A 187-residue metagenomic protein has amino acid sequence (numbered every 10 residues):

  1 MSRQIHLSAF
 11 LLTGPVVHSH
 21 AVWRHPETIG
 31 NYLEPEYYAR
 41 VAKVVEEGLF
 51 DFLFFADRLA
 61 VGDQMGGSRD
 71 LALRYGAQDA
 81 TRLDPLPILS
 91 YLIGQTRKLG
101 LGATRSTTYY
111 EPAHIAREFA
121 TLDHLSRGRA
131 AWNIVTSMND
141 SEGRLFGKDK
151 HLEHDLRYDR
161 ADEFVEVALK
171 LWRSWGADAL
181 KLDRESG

Functional and structural regions predicted by a protein language model:
M1-Q95: N-terminal beta1-alpha1-beta2 module of alpha/beta enzyme domains
I5-A9, L53-F55, L99-R105, G128-I134: Hydrophobic faces of well-ordered beta-strands that scaffold small-molecule active sites in alpha/beta enzyme cores
F10-N31, T107-G187: Flexible, glycine-rich active-site loops centered on histidine and acidic residues that chelate a metal or position
H25, A72, L99-G102, K148: General secondary-structure edge motif
Q78-L92, L99-P112, L152-D155: Aromatic/His-enriched, Gly/Pro-containing loop or helix-boundary segments that lie immediately adjacent to catalytic
